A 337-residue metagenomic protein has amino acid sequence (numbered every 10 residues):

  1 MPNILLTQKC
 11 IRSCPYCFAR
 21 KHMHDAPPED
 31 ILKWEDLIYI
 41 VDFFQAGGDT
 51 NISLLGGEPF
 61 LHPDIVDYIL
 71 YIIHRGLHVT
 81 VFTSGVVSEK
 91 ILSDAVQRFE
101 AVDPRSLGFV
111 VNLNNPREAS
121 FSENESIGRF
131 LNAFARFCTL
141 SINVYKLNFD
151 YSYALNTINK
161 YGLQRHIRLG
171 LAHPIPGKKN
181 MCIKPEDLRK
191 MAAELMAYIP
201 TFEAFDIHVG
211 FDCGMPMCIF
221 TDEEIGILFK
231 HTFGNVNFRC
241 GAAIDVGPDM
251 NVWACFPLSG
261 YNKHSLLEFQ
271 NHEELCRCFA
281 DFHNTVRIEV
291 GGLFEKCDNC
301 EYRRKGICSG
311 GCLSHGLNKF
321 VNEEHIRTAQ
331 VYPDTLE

Functional and structural regions predicted by a protein language model:
M1-E35: Canonical Radical SAM [4Fe-4S] cluster-binding loop centered on the CxxxCxxC motif and its immediate flanking residues
M1-N3, A46, N284: N-terminal [4Fe-4S]-dependent radical SAM core
M23, W34-L55, H62-E186: Radical SAM/AdoMet-radical enzyme domain recognition
F43-G57, E324-E337: Short Fe-S-cluster ligation motifs
R189-G226, N251-C308: C-terminal accessory region of radical SAM enzymes
V236-G241: Short, small/polar residue-rich loop motifs at catalytic or cofactor-binding pockets
V246-D249: Short, acidic, Ser/Thr-enriched surface-loop or helix-capping motifs
K263, G291-E337: Radical SAM enzyme core and accessory elements
